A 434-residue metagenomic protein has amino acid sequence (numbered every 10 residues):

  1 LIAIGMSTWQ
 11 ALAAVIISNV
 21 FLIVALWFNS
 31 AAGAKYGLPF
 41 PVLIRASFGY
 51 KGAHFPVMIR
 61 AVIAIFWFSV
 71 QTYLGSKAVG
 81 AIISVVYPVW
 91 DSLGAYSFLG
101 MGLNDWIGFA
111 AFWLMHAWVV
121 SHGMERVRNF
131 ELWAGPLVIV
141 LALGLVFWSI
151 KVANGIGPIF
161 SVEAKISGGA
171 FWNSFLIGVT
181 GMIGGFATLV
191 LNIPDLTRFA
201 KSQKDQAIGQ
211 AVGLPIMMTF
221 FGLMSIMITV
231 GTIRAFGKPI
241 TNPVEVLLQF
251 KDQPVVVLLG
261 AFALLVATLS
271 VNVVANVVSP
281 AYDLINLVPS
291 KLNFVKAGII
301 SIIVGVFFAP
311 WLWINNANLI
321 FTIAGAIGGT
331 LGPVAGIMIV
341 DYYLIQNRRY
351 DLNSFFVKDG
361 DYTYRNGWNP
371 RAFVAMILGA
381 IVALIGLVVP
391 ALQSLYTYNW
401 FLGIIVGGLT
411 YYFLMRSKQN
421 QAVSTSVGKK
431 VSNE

Functional and structural regions predicted by a protein language model:
L1, G108-M115, S121, W148-A153 (+3 more regions): Hydrophobic, membrane-embedded alpha-helices of multi-pass small-molecule transporters
I2-G5, S30-A32, S47, F55 (+6 more regions): Membrane-water interface regions at transmembrane-helix termini and the short interhelical loops of multi-pass membrane
A14-F48, R60-I63, W67-Y73, I228-T232 (+3 more regions): Juxtamembrane transmembrane-helix boundary signature
N19-A25, I59-Q71, G135-V152, G181-T188 (+2 more regions): Selective recognition of specific alpha-helical transmembrane segments in multi-pass small-molecule
V57, S84-S121, P136-L145, L176-I193 (+2 more regions): Transmembrane alpha-helical segments of multi-pass small-molecule transport proteins
I59, V70-S76, I107-S149, Q210-L214 (+2 more regions): Membrane-interface loop-to-helix entry segments
T72, S76-V85, L137-E163, I183-F186 (+4 more regions): Hydrophobic alpha-helical segments and their helix-loop junctions in multi-pass secondary transporters
A297, V334-T410, S417, V423-G428: C-terminal membrane-solvent junction of multi-pass transporters and transport-like membrane proteins
